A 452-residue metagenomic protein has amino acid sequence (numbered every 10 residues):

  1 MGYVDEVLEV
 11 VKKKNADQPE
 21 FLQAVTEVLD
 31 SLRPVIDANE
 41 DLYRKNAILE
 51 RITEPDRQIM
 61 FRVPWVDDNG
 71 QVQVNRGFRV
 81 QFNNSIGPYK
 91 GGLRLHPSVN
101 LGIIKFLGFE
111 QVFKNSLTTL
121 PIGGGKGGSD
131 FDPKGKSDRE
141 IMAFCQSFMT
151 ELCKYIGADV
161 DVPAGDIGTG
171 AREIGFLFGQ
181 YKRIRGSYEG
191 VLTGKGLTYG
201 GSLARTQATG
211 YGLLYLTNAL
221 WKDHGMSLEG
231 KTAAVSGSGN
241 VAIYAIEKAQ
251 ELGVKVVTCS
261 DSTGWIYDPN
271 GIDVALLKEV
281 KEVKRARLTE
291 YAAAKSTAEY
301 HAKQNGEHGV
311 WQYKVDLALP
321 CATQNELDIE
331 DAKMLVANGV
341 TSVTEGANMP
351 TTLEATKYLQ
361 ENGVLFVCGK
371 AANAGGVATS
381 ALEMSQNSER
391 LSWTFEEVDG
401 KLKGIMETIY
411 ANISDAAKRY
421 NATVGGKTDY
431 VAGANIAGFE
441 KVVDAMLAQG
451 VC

Functional and structural regions predicted by a protein language model:
G2-A24, L220, V336-C452: Adenosine-phosphate binding glycine-rich loop
P19-L22, A38-K45, T119, I156-G165 (+4 more regions): Flexible, glycine/charged-enriched surface loops at secondary-structure junctions
L42-Q71: Structured beta-strand/loop patches that form or line metal/cofactor-binding pockets in enzymes
H96, N115-E229: Glycine/serine-rich phosphate-binding loop and adjoining beta1-alpha1 elements at the start of nucleotide-handling
V160-A164, Y188-L192, T258-D261, L319-P320 (+3 more regions): General beta-strand structural signal in soluble alpha/beta enzymes
G196, G201-Q312: Glycine-rich phosphate/diphosphate-binding loop of Rossmann-like nucleotide-binding domains
G264-F366, A371: Rossmann-like adenosine-cofactor binding region
